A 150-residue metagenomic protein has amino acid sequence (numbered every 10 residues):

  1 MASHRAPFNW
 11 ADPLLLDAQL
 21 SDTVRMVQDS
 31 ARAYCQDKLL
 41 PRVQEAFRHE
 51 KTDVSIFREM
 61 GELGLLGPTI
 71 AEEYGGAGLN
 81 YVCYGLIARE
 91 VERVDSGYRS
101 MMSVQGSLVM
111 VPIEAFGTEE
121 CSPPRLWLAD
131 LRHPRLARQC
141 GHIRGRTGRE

Functional and structural regions predicted by a protein language model:
M1-T23: Intrinsic disorder at enzyme termini
A2-H4, D29-Y34, G64-L65, E72: Alpha-helix capping/hinge segments and adjacent helical runs
A18-K38: Mature N-terminal segment immediately following signal peptide/propeptide cleavage in secreted/periplasmic
L39-E150: Glycine-rich flavin
